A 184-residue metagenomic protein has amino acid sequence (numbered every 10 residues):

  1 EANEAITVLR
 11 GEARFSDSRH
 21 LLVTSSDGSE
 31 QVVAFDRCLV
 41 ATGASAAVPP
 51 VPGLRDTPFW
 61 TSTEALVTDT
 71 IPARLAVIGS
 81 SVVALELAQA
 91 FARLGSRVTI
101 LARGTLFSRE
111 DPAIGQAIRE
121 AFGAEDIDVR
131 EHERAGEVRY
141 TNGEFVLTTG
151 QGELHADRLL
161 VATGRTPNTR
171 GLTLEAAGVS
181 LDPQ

Functional and structural regions predicted by a protein language model:
E1-I78, R134, V146-Q184: FAD-binding core/adjacent interface of flavoenzyme oxidoreductases
L66-V67, P72-A76, V82-E144, G150: Rossmann-like dinucleotide-binding cores of NAD(P)H-dependent redox enzymes
